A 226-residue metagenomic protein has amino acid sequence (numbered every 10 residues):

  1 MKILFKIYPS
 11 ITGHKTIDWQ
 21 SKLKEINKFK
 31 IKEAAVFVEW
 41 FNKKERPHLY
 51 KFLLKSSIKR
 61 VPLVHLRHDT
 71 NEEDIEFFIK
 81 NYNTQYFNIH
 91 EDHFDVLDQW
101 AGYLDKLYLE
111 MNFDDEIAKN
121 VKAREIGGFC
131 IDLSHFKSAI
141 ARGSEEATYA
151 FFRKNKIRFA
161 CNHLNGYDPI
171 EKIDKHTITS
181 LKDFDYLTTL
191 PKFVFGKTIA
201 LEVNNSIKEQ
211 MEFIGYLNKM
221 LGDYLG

Functional and structural regions predicted by a protein language model:
M1-I11, K15-K30, K43-L49, S57-I58 (+5 more regions): Histidine-acidic metal/acid-base catalytic patches
K2, K59-R60, G102-L107: Short beta-strand/loop segments at the ligand-binding rim of alpha/beta enzyme cores
E33-F41, P62-N71, Y82-D95, K106-I117 (+1 more regions): Catalytic beta/alpha-barrel core
Q99-W100, L190: Histidine/acidic residue-rich metal-binding segments in metalloenzymes
